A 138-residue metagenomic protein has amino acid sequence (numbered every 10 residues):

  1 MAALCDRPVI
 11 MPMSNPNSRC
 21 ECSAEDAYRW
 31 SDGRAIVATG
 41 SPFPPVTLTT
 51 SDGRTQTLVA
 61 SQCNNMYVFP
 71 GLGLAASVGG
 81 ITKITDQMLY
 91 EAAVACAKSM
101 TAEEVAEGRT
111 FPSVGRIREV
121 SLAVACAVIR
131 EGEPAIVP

Functional and structural regions predicted by a protein language model:
A3-L4, P8-V137: Adenosine-phosphate binding glycine-rich loop
